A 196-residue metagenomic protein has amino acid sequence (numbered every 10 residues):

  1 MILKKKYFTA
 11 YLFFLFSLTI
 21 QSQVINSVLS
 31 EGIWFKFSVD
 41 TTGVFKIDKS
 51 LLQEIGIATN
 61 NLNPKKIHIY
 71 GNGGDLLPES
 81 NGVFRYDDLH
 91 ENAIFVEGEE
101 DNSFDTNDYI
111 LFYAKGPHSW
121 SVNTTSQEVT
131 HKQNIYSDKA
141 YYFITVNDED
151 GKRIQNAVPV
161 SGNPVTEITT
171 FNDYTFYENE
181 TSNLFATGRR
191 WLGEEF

Functional and structural regions predicted by a protein language model:
M1-I25: Bacterial Sec-dependent N-terminal signal peptides
Q23-V39, I57-F196: Structured catalytic cores of large enzymes
T41-N60: Surface-exposed beta-strand/loop patches in extracellular or lumenal glycoproteins
